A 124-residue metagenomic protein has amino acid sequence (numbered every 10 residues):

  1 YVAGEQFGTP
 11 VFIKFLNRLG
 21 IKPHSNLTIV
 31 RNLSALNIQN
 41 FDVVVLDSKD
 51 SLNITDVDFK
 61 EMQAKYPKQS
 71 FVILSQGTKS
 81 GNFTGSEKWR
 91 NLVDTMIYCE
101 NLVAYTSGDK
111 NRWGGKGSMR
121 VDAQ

Functional and structural regions predicted by a protein language model:
Y1-A3, F41, K88: Generic secretory/membrane-interface signal
Y1-R31: Conserved P-loop
Q6-G8, K49-T55, T78-G81: Short acidic, S/G/P-rich loop/turn micro-motifs used as interaction or catalytic elements
I13, D56-F59, F83-S86: Conserved strand-to-helix beginnings and helix N-cap segments that scaffold or border functional pockets
S25-L74: Phosphate-binding/switch loop-helix module in NTP-utilizing enzymes
Q63-Q124: Phosphate-binding/switch region of NTP-binding enzymes
